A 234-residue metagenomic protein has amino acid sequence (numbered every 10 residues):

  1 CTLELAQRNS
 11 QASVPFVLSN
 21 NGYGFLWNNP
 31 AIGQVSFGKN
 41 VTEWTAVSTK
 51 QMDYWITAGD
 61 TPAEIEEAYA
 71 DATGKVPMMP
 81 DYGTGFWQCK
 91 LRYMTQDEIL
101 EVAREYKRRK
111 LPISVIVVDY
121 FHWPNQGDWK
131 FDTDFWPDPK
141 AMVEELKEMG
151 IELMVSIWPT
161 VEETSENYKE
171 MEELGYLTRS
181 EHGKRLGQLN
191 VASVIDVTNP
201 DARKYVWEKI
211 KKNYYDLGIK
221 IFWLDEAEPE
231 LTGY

Functional and structural regions predicted by a protein language model:
C1-G83, K90-R92, Q96, A103-R108: Catalytic and substrate-binding clefts that recognize carbohydrates or anionic sugar/phosphate headgroups
S19, N28, C89, D119-F121 (+1 more regions): Acidic/polar N-terminal loop/beta-strand segments that form early-domain functional surfaces
T57, T61-P62, W87-Q88, V143-K147 (+1 more regions): Domain-wide signal for the mature, well-folded portions of proteins, strongly enriched in nucleus-encoded organellar
Y82-T84, I113-S114: Residue-level recognition of the N-termini of beta-strands and the immediately preceding loop/turn
W87-K90, V194: Conserved short-loop catalytic and cofactor-binding motifs
V102-A103, M142: Inter-domain linker/hinge segments that demarcate the starts of reverse transcriptase and RNase H-type modules
P112-Y234: Aromatic- and carboxylate-enriched substrate-binding clefts and catalytic-loop regions of carbohydrate-active enzymes
